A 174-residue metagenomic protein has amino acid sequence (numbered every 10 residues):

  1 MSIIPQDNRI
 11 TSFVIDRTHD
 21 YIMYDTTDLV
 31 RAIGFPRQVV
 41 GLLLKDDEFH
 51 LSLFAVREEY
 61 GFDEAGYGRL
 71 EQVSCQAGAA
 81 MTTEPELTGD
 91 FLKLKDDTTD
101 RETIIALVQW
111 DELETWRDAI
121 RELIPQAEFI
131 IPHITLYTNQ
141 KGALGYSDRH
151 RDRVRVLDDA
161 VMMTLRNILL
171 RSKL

Functional and structural regions predicted by a protein language model:
M1-L174: Histidine-dependent nucleotide/RNA phosphoesterase domain, centered on the 2H-phosphoesterase fold with its duplicated
